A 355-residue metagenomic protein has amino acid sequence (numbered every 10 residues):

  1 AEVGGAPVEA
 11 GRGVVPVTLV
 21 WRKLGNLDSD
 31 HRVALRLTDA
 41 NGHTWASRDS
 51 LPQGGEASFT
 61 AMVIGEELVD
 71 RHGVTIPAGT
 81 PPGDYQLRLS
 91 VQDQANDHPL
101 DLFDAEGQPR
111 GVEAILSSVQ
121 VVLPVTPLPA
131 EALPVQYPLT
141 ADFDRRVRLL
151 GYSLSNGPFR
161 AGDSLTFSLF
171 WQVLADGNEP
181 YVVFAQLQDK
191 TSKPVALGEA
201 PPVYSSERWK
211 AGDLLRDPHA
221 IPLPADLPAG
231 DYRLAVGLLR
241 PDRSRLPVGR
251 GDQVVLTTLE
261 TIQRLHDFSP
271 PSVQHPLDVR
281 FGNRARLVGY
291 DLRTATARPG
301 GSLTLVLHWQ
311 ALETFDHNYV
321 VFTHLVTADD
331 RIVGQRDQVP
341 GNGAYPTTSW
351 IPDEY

Functional and structural regions predicted by a protein language model:
A1-Y355: C-terminal luminal/periplasmic domains and tails of membrane-associated envelope-modifying transferases
